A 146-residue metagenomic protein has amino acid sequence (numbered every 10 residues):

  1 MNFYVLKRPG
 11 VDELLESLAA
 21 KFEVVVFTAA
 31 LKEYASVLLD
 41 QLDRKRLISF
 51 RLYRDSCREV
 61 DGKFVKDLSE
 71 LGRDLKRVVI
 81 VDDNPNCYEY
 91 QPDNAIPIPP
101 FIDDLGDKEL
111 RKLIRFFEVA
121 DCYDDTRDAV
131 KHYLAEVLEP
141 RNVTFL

Functional and structural regions predicted by a protein language model:
L6, V11-D40, R54-C57: Substrate-recognition element of Asp-dependent hydrolases with the DxDx(T/V) motif
E33-L146: C-terminal cap/substrate-recognition subdomain and adjoining C-terminal extension of metal-dependent phosphatase-like
